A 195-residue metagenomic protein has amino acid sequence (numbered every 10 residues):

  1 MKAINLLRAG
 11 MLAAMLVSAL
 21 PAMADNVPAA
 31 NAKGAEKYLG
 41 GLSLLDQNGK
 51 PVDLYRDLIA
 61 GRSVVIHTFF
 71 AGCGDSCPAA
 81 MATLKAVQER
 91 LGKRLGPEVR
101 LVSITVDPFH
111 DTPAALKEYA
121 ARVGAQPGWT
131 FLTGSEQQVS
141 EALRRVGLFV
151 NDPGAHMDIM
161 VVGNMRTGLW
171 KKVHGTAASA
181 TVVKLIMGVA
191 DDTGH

Functional and structural regions predicted by a protein language model:
M1-M11: Bacterial N-terminal signal peptides that target proteins for export
A24-R56, A79-A82, A86: N-terminal "domain-start" segment that seeds a small globular fold
L54-A80, L84: Short active-site neighborhood of thiol/selenol oxidoreductases, capturing the structured segment around
R62-S63, A79-S103, A121: Conserved helix-turn-beta segment immediately C-terminal to the redox Cys motif in thioredoxin-like folds
P97-D111, P127-V139: Thiol-based oxidoreductase modules, predominantly thioredoxin-like and allied folds used for disulfide exchange
E118-M157: Short, internal strand/loop/helix patches that form the active-site neighborhood or redox-interaction surface
A155-H195: Thiol-/selenol-based redox modules, centered on thioredoxin-like and closely related oxidoreductase domains
